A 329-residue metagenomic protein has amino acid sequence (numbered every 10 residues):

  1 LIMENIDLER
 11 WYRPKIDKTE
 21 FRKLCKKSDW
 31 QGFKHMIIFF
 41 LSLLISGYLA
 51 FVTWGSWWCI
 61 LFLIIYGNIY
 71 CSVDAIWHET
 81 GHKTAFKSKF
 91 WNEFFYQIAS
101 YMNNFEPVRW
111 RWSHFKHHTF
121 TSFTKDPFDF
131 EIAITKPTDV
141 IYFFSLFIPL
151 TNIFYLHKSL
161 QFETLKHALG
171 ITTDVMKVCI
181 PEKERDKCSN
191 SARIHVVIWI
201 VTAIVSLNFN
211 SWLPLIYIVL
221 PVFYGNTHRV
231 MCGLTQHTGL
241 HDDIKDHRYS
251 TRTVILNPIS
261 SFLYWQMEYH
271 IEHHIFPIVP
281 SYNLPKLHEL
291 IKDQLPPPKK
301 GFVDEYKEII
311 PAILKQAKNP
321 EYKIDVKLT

Functional and structural regions predicted by a protein language model:
L1-G67, Y101-L215, S281-T329: Non-catalytic, topology-defining segments of multipass membrane proteins
S46, G81, A85-F86, I244 (+1 more regions): Active-site-flanking alpha-helical
G67-W77, E106-R109, Y155-L160, Y217-K245: Transmembrane alpha-helical segments that form the membrane-embedded catalytic/substrate-channel core of multi-pass
V73-H82, W110-S122, C232-G239, L263-V279: Histidine-centered catalytic micro-motifs
I76-F94, S122-I132: Aspartate-rich (DDxxD/NDxxD/DxxxD) Mg2+/diphosphate-binding motifs and their adjoining helix-loop segments
W91-I98, F262-L263: Select transmembrane alpha-helical segments in multipass membrane proteins
S250-Q266: Cytosolic juxtamembrane regulatory segments of multi-pass membrane proteins
